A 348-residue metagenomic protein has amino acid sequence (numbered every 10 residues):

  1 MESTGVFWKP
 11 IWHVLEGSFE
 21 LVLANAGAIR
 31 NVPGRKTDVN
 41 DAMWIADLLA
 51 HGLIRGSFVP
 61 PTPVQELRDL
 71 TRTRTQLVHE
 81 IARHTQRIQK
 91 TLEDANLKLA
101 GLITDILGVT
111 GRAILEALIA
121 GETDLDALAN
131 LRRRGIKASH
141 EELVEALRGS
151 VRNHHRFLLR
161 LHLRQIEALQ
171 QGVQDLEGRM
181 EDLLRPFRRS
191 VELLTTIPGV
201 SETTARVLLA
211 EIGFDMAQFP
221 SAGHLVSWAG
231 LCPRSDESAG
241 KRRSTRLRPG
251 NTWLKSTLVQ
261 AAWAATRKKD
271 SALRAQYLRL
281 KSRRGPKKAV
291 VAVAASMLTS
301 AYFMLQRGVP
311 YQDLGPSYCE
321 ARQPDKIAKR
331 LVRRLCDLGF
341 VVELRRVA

Functional and structural regions predicted by a protein language model:
M1-A348: A detector of single, family-specific signature residues that are central to catalytic or substrate-handling motifs
